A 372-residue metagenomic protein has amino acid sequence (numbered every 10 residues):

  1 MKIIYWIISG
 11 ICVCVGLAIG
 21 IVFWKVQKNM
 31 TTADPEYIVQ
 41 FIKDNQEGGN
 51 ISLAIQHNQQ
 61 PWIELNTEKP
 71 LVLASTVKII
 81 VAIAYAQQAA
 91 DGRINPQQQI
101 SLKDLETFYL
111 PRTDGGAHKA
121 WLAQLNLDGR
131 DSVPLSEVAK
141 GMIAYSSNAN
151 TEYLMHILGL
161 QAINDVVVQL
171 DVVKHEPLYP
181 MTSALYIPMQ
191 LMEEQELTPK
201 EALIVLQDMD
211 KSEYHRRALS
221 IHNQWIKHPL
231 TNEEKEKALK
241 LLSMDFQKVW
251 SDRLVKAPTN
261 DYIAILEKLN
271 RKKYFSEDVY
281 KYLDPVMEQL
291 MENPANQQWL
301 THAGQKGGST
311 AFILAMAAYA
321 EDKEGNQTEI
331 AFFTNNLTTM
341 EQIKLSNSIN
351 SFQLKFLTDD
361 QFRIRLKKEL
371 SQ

Functional and structural regions predicted by a protein language model:
M1-K2: N-terminal Lys/Arg-rich, disordered targeting/topogenic segments
Y5-N45, W62, Q224-Q372: Structured C-terminal helix/loop/strand segments within mature extracytoplasmic catalytic/sensor domains
V22-I80, A86-L191: Active-site-adjacent loops and short helices of periplasmic peptidoglycan-processing enzymes
V77-V81, A89, L125-L127, V168-Q169 (+5 more regions): Glycine-rich loops and low-complexity Gly/Arg-rich segments that provide flexible linkers or classic glycine-based
Q88-N95, R130-A144, M189-Q207, K211-I226 (+2 more regions): Hydrophobic transmembrane alpha-helix bundles
K103, D210, D359-D360: Helix N-terminus capping/helix-initiation residues
P111, V168-Q169, P180-M181, M192-E194 (+4 more regions): Alpha-helix boundary/capping detector
A139, Y145-D261, I265: Mid-domain, small-residue-enriched loop/turn segments at the edges of structured enzyme/sensor domains
